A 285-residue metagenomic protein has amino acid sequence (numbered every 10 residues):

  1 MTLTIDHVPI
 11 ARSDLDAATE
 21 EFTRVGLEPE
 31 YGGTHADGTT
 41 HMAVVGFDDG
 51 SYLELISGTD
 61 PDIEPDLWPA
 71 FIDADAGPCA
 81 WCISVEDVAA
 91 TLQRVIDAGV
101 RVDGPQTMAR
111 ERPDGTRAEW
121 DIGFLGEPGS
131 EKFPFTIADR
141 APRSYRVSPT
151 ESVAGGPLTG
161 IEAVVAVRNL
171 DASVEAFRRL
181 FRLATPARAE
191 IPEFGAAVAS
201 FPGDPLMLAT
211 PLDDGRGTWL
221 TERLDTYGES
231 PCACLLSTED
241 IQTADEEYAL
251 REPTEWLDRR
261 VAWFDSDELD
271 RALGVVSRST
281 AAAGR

Functional and structural regions predicted by a protein language model:
M1-I5, I10-E30, F47-R188, P192-R285: Glyoxalase I/VOC metalloenzyme domain signal
T34: Short, solvent-exposed beta-strand-to-loop segments that form ligand-recognition rims of beta-rich domains
G38-D48: N-terminal low-complexity or amphipathic/hydrophobic leaders
